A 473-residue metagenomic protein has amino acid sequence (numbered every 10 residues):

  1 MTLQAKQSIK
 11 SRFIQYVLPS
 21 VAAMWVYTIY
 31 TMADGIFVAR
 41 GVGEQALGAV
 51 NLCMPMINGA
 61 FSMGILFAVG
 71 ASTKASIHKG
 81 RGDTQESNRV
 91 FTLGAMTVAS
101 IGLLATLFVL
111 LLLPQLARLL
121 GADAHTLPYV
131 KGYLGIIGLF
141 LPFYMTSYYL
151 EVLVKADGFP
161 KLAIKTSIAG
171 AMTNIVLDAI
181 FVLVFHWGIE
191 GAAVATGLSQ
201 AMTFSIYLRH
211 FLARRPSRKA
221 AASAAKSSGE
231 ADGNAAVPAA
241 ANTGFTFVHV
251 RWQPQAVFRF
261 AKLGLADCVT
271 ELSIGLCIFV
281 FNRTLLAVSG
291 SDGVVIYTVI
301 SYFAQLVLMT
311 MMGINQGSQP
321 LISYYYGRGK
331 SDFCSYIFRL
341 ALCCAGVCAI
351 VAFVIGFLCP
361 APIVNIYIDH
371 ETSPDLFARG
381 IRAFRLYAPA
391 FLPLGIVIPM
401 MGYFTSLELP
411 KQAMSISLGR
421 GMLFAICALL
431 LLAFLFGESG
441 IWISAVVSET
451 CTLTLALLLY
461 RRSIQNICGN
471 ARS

Functional and structural regions predicted by a protein language model:
M1-S20, A75-F140, V184-L265, I322-A390 (+1 more regions): Short alpha-helical transmembrane segments in multi-pass integral membrane proteins
A5-V42, P55-G70, K74, A99-T106 (+4 more regions): N-terminal transmembrane alpha-helices
Q15-D34, I136, S147, G170 (+4 more regions): Transmembrane helical elements of multi-pass membrane transporters/channels
A22, V26, Y30, A60 (+14 more regions): Residue-level hotspots within pore-lining transmembrane alpha-helices of multi-pass secondary transporters
I29-G48, A117-A124, I180-W187, G275-Y302 (+4 more regions): Helix-terminus/linker motif at the lipid-water interface of multi-pass membrane proteins
L47-L107, Y144-A163, I296-P360, L394-A413: Small-residue-rich hydrophobic transmembrane alpha-helices
G59-S62, T106, N174-A179, F204-L208 (+4 more regions): Hydrophobic transmembrane alpha-helices of multi-pass small-molecule transporters
A68, I137-K155, A163-N174, A192-Y207 (+4 more regions): Short runs within selected transmembrane alpha-helices of multi-pass transporters and secretion channels
